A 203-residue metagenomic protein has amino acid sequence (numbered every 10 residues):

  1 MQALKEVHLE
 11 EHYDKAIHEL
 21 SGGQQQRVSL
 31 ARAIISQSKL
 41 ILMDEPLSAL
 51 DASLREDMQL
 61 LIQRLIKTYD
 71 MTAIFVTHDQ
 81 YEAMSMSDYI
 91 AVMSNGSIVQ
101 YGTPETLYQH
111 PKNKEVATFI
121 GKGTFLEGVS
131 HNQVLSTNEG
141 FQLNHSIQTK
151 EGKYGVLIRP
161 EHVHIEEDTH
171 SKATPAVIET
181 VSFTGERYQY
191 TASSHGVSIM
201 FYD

Functional and structural regions predicted by a protein language model:
M1-E115: ABC ATPase nucleotide-binding domains
V7, M43, M86, I98 (+3 more regions): Residue-level detection of beta-strand scaffold positions
S21-G22, Y101, I120, E127 (+1 more regions): Short glycine-rich loop/turn motifs that provide flexible caps or phosphate-binding loops at active sites
M71, Y89, F125-L126, T174: Structural detector for hydrophobic anchor residues on beta-strands
Q109-H131, L157: C-terminal boundary and immediately downstream tail of ABC-type ATPase nucleotide-binding domains
V134-D203: Non-catalytic connector elements of ABC transporters
